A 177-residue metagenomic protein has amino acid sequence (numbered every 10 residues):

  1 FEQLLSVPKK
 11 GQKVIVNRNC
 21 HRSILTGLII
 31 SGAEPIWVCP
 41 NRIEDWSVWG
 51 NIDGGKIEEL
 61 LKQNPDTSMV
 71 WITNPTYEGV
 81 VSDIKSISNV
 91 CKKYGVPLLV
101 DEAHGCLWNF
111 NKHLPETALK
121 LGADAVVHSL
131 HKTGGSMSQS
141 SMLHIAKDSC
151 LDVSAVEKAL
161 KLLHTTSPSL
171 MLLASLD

Functional and structural regions predicted by a protein language model:
E2-D177: Conserved PLP-enzyme active-site core in the AAT-like
